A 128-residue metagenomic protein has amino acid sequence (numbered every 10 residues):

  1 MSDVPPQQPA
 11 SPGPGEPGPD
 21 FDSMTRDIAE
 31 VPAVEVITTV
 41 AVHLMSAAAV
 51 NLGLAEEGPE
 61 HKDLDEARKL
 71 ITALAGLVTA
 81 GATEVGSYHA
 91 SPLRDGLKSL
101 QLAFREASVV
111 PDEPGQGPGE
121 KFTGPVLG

Functional and structural regions predicted by a protein language model:
S2-G128: A charge-rich, low-complexity, intrinsically flexible signal that marks solvent-exposed coils, linkers, repeats
